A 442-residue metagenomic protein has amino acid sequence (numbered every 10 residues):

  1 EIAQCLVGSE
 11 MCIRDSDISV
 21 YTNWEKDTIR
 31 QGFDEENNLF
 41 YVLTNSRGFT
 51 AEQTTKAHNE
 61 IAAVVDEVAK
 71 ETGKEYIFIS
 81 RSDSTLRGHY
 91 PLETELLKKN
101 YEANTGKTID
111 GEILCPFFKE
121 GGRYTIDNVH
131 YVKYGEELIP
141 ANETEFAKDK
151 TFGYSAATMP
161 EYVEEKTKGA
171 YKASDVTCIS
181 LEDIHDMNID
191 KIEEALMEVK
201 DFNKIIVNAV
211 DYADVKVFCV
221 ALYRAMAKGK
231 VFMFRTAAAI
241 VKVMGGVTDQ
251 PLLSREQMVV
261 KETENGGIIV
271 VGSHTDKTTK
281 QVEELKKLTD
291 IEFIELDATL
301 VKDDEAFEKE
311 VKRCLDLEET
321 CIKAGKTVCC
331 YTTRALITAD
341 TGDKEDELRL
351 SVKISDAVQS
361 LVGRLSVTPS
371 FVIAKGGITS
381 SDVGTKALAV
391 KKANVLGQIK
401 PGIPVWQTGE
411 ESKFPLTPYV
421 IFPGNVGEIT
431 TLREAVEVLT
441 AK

Functional and structural regions predicted by a protein language model:
E1-I13: Short, small-residue-biased leader/transition segments that mark boundaries at the very start of proteins
S9, S82-L92, K119-G121, D211-D214 (+4 more regions): Gly/Ser/Thr-rich loops at beta-strand to alpha-helix junctions that form or flank small-molecule/cofactor-binding
R14, E36-N38, F49-F78, S84-V215 (+1 more regions): Cap/lid and interdomain-hinge subdomains that line or gate substrate/regulatory clefts in soluble alpha/beta enzymes
R14, H89-E93, R123-Y131, K216-A221 (+5 more regions): Short acidic, glycine/serine/threonine-rich loops at helix termini
R14-L43, R313-E319, N394-K413: N-terminal short beta-loop-beta anion/metal-coordinating cradle
V129-C314: Conserved, well-structured core segments that form the ligand-binding/active-site neighborhood of functional domains
C314-G377: C-terminal structural cap/anchor segments
P369-S370, I378-G427, T431: Conserved, well-ordered active-site substructure
